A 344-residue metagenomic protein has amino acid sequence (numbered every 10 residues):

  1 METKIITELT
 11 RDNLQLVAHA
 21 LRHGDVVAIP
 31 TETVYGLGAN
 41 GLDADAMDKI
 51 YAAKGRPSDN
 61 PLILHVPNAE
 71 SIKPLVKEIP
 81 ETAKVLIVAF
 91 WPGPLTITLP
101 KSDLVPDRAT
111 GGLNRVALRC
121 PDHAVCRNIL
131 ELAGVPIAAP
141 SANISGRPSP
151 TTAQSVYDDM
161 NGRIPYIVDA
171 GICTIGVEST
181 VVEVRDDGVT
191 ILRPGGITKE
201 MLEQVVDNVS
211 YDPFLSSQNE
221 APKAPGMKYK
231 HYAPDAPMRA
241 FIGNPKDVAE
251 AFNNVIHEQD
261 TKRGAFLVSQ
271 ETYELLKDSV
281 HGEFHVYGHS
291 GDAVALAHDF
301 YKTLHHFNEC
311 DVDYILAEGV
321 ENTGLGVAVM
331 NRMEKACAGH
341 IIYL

Functional and structural regions predicted by a protein language model:
M1-L344: Active-site-adjacent structural elements in enzyme catalytic cores
